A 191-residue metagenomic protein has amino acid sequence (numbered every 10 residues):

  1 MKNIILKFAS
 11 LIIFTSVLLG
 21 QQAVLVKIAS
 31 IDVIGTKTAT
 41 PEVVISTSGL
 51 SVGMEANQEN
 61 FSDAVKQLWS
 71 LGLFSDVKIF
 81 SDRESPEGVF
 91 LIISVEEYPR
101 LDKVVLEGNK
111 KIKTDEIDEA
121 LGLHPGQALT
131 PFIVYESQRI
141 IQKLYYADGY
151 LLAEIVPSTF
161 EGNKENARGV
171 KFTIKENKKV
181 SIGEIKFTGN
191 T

Functional and structural regions predicted by a protein language model:
M1-A9: Bacterial N-terminal signal peptides that target proteins for export
K7, L18-A23: Cleavable N-terminal signal peptides
Q21-T191: Interaction-mediating elements
